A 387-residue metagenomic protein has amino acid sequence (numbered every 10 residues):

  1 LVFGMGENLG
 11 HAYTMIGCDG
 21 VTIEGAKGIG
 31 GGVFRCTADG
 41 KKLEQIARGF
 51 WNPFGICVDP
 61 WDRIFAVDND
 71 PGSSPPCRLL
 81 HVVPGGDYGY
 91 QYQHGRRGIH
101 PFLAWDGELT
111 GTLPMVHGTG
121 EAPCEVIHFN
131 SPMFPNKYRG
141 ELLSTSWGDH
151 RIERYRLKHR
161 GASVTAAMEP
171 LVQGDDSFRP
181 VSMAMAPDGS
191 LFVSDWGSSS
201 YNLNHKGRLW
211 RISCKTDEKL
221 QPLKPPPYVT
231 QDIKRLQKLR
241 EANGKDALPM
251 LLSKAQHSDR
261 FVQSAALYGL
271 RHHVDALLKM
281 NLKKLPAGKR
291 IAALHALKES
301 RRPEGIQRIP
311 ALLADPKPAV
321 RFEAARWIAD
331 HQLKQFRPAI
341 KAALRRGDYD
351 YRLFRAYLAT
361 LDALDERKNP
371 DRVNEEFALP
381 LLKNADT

Functional and structural regions predicted by a protein language model:
L1-Q237: Beta-propeller domains with acidic blade repeats across secreted/periplasmic ectodomains and cytosolic WD/CNH propellers
I29, A247-L248, G305-I306, V320-R321 (+2 more regions): N-terminal alpha-helical segment
G85, L157-K158, A186-G189, C214-E218 (+4 more regions): Short, well-ordered loop/turn and helix-capping segments at boundaries between secondary-structure elements and domains
Q221-L223, R337-I340: Flexible, disordered linker segments and immediate boundary regions flanking tandem C2H2 zinc-finger modules
T230-G244, S253, R260-H272, M280-N281 (+6 more regions): Structural detector for internal amphipathic alpha-helices that build alpha-solenoid repeat scaffolds
L236, E376-T387: Short, intrinsically disordered, charge-balanced linker/junction segments flanking boundaries in proteins
L248-L252, L277-L282, R308-P310, A339-L344 (+1 more regions): Buried hydrophobic core positions in alpha-solenoid tandem helical repeats
